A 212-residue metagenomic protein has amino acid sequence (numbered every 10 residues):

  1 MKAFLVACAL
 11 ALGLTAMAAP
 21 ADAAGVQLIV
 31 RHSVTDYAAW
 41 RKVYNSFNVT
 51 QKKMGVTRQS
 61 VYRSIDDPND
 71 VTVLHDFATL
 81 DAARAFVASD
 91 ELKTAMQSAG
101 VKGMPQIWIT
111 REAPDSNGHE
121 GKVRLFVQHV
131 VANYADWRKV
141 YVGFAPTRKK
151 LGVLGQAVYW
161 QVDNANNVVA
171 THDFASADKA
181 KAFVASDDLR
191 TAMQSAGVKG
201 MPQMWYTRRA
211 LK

Functional and structural regions predicted by a protein language model:
M1-F4: Positively charged n-region of N-terminal signal peptides that target proteins for export
A7-T15: Bacterial N-terminal signal peptides
A19-K212: Short S/T/G/P-rich N-terminal loop/turn motif that feeds into the first structured element of a domain
